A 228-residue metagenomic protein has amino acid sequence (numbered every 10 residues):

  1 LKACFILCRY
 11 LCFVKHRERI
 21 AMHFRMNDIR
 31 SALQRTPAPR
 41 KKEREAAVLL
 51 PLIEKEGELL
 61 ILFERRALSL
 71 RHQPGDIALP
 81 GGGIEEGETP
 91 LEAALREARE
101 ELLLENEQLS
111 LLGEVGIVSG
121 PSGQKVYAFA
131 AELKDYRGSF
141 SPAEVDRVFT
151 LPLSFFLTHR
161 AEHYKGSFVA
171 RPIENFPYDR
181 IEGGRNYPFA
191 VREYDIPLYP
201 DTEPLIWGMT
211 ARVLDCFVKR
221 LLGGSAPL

Functional and structural regions predicted by a protein language model:
K2-C4, E18: Positively charged N-terminal leader segments that act as targeting/secretion signals
H16-R40: Entry/capping segment at the start of metal-dependent catalytic domains with acidic active-site entry clusters
A32, G75, D195-P197: Short glycine/proline-rich turn/loop motifs
A38-L79: N-terminal strand-loop-strand
R44, M209-R212: Conserved active-site and cofactor/substrate-binding residues in soluble primary-metabolism enzymes
G83-I206, V213-C216, R220-L228: Unchanged
